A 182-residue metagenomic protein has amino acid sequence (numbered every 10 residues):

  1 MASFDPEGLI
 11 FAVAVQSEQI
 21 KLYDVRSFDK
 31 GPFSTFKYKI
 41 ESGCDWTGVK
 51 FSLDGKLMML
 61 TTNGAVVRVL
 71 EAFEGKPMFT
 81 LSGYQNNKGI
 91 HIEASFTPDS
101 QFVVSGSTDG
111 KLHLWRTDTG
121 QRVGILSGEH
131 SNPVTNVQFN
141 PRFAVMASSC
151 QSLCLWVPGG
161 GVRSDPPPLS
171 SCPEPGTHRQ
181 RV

Functional and structural regions predicted by a protein language model:
M1-F4, S42-K50, K88-S95, N132-Q138: Canonical WD40 repeat/beta-propeller blade segments in eukaryotic WD-repeat proteins
P6-E7, L53-D54, P98-D99, P141-R142: Residue-level detector of Asp-centered blade-edge/turn motifs that repeat once per structural unit in beta-propeller
E7, Q16-I40, V69-F79, L114-G124 (+2 more regions): Per-blade loop-tip surfaces of WD-repeat and WD-like beta-propellers in eukaryotic adaptors/scaffolds
A14-S17, T61-G64, G106-D109, S149-Q151: Conserved strand-to-loop turn within each blade of WD40 beta-propeller repeats
F79-V103: A surface-exposed beta-alpha-beta supersecondary segment
H91-I92, Q121-V182: Terminal intrinsically disordered, low-complexity extensions flanking WD-repeat/beta-propeller proteins
V104-K111, T117, T135: C-terminal transmembrane module of eukaryotic multi-pass membrane proteins
